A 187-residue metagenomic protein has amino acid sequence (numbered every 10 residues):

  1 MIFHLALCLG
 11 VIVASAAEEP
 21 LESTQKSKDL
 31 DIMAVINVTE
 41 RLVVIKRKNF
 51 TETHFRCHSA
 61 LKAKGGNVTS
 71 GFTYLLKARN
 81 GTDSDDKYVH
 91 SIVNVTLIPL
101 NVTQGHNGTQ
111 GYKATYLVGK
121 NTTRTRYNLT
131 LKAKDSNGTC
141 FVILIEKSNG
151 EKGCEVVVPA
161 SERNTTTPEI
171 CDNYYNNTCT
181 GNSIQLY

Functional and structural regions predicted by a protein language model:
I2-Y187: A beta-rich soluble binding module of mature secreted/lumenal proteins
